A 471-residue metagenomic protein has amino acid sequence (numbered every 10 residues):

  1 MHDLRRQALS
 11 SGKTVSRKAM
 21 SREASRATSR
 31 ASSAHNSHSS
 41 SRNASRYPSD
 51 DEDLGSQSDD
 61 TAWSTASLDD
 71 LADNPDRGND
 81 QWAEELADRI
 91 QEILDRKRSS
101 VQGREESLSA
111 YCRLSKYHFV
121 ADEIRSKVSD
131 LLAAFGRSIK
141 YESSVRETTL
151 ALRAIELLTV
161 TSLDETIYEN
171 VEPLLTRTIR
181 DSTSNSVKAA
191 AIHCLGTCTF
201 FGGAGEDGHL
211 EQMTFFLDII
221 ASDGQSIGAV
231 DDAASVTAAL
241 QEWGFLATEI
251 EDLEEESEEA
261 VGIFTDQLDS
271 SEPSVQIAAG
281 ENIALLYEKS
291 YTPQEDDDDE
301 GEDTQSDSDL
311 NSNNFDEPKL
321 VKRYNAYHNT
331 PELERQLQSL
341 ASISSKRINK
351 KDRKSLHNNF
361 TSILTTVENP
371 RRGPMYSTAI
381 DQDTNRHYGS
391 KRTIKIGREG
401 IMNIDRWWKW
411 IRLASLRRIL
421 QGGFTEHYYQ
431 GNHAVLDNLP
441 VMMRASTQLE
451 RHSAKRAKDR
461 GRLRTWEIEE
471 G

Functional and structural regions predicted by a protein language model:
M1-S40, T330, E334, Q338-G471: Long C-terminal extensions of eukaryotic subunits of large macromolecular complexes
T28-D69, E300-D303, R462-L463: Acidic, serine/threonine- and proline-rich low-complexity intrinsically disordered segments
S45-L71, S100-Y117, V145-I155, V187-L195 (+1 more regions): HEAT-repeat alpha-solenoid elements in large eukaryotic scaffold proteins
N79-A154: Onset and early core of a folded interaction/catalytic domain in large eukaryotic regulators
N79-I90, I124-F135, D164-T176, E206-L217 (+4 more regions): Core helices of alpha-solenoid repeat scaffolds
K97-Q102, A134-E147, R177-V187, S226-A234 (+1 more regions): Short coil/turn segments at helix-helix junctions and helix-capping linkers within large alpha-helical proteins
S107, Y111-H118, A151-S162, T178 (+5 more regions): Hydrophobic residues within the alpha-helices of tandem HEAT/HEAT-like
T159-D231, I250-L253, T292-P293, S312 (+1 more regions): Eukaryotic alpha-helical solenoid repeat scaffolds
